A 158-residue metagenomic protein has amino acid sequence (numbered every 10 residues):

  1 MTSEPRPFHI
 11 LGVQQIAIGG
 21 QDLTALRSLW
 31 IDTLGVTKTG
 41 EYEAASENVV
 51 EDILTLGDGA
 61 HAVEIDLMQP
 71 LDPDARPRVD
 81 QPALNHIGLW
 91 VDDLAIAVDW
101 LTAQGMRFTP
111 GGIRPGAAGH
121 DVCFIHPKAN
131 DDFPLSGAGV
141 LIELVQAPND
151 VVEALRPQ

Functional and structural regions predicted by a protein language model:
M1-R27, L84-V91, V145-Q158: N-terminal beta-strand motif that seeds the catalytic metal site of vicinal oxygen chelate
T2-P7, I53, V98-Q158: Vicinal oxygen chelate
G12-Q21, D52-G57, A75-L101, K128: Vicinal oxygen chelate
V13, T39, L71-N85, G111 (+2 more regions): A cross-kingdom feature marking solvent-exposed beta-strand/loop segments within repeated, beta-rich binding/scaffold
L26-I31, L101: Conserved active-site tyrosine of GNAT-family acetyltransferases
T33-G59, P115-A118, H126: N-terminal strand-loop-strand beta-hairpin
N48, D58-V63, D131-A138: Short, solvent-exposed loop/turn segments that connect beta-strands within catalytic domains and beta-strand-rich
I65-P73, V145: Amphipathic N-proximal alpha-helical interface segments
